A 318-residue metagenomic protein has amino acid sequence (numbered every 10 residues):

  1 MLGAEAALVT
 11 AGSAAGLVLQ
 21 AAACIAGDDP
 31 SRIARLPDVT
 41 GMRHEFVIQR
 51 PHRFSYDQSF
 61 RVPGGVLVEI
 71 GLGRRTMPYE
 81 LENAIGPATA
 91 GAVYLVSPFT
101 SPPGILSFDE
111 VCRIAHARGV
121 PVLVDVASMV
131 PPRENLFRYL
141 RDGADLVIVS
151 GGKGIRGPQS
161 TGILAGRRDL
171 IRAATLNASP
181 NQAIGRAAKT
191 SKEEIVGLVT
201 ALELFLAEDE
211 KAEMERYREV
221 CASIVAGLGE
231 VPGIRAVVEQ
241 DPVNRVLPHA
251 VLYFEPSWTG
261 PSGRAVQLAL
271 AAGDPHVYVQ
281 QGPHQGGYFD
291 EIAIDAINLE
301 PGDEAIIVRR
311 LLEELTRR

Functional and structural regions predicted by a protein language model:
G3-L206, E210, V220, V225-G229 (+4 more regions): Conserved PLP-enzyme active-site core in the AAT-like
E213-Y217: Shared catalytic-loop signature of beta/alpha-barrel
G227-T316: Conserved C-terminal alpha-helix-loop-beta "cap" of PLP-dependent enzymes that closes/shapes the active-site mouth
